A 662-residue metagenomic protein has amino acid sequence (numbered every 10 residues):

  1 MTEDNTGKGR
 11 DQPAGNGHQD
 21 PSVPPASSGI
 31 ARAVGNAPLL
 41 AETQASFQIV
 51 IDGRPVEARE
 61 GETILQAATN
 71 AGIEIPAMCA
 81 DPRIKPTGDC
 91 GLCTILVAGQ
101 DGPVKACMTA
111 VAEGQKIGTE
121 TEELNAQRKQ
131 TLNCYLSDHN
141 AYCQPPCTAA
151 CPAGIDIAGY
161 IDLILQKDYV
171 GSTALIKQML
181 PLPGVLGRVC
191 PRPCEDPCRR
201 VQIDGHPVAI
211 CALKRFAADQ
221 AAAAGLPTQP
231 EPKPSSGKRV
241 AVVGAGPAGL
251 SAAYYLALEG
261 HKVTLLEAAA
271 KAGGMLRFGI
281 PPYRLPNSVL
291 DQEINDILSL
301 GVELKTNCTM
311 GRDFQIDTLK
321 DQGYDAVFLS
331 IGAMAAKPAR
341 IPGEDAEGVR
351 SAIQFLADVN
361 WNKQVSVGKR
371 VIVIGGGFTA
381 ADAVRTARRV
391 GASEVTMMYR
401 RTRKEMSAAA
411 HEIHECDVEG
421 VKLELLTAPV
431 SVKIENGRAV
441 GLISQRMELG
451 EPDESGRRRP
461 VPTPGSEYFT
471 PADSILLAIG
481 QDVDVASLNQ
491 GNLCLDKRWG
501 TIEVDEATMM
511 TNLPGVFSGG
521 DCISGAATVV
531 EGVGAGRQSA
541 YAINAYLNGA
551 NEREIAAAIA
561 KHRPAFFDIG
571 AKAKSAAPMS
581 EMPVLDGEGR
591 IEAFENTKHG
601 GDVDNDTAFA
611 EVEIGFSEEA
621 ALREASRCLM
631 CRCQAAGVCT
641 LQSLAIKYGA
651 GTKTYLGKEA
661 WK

Functional and structural regions predicted by a protein language model:
T2-A149, A158, D162-V170, L175: Signature of N-terminal electron-transfer/Fe-S-associated modules in redox systems
A71, I75, T119-D138, D156-R188 (+5 more regions): Ferredoxin-type iron-sulfur electron-transfer modules in oxidoreductases and energy-metabolism complexes
A217-K233, Q292-R312, A336-V390, K497-A507 (+1 more regions): Glycine-rich dinucleotide-binding loop and its adjacent helix/turn
R239-T264, A380-R388: N-terminal Rossmann-like FAD-binding beta1-loop-alpha1 element of flavoenzymes
K262-L265, A269-L300, L304-K305, A357-V359 (+2 more regions): Rossmann-like dinucleotide-binding cores of NAD(P)H-dependent redox enzymes
E347-G368, P452-A526, V584: FAD-site-proximal beta/loop scaffold in flavoenzymes
E415, A428-R438, E448, A545-M630 (+3 more regions): Mid-to-C-terminal Rossmann-like scaffold of FAD/NAD(P)H-dependent oxidoreductases
C522-R553: A conserved FAD-binding loop/helix module that cradles the flavin
